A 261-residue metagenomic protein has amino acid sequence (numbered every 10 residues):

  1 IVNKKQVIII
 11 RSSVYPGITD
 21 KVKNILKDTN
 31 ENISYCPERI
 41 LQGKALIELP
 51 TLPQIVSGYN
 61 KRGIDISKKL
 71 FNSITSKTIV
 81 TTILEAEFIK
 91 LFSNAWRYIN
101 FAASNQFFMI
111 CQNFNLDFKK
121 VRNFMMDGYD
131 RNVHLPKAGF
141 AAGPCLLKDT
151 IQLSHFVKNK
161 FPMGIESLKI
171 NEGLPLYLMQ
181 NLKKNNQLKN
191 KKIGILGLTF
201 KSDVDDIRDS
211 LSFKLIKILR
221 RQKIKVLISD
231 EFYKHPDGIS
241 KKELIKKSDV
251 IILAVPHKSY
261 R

Functional and structural regions predicted by a protein language model:
I1-R261: Structural/interface elements that position substrates and couple domains in central-metabolism enzymes
